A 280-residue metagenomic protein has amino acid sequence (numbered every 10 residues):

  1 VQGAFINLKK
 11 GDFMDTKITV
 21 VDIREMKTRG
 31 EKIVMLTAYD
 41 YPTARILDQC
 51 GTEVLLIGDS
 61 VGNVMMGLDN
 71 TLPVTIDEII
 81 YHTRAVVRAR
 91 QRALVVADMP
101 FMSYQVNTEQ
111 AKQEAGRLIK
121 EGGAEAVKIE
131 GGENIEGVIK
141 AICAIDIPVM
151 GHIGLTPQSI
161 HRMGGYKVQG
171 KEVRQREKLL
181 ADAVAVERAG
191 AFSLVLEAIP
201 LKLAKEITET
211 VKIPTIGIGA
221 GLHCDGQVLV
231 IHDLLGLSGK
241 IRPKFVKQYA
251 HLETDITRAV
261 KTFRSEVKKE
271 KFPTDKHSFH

Functional and structural regions predicted by a protein language model:
V1-F13: Short, Lys/Arg-enriched N-terminal segments with co-localized hydrophobic residues within the first ~10-30 amino acids
D15-M26, K32-A250, T254-H280: Alpha/beta enzyme core
